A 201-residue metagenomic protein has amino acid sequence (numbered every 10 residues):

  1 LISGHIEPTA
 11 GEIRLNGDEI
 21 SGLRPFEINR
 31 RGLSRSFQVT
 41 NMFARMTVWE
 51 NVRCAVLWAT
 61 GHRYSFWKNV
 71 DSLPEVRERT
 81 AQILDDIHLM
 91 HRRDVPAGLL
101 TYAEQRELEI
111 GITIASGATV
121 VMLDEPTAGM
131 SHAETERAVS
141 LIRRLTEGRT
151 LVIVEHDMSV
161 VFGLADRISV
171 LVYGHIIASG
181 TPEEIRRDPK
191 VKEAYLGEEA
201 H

Functional and structural regions predicted by a protein language model:
L1-H201: Glycine-rich phosphate-binding loops of nucleotide-dependent enzymes
